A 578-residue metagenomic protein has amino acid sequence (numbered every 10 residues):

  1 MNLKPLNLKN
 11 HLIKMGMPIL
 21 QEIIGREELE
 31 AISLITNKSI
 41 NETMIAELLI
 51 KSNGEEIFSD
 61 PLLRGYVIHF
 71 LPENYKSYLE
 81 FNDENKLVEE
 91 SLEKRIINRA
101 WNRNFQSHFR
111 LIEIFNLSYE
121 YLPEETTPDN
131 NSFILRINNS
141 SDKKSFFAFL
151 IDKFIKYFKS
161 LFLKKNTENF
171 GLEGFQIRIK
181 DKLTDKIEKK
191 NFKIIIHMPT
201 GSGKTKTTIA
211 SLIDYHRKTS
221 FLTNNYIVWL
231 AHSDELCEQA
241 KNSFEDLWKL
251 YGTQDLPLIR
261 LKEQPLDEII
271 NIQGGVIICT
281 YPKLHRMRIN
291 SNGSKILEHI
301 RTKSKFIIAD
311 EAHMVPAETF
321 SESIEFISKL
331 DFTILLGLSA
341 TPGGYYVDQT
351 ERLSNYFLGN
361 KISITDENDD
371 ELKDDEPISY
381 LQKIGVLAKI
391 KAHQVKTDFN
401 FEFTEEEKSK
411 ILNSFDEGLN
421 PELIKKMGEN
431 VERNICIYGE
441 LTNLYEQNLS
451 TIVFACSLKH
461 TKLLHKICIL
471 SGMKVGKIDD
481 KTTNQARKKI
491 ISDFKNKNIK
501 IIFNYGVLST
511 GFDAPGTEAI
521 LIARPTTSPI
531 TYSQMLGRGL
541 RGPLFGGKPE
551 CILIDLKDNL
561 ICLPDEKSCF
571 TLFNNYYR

Functional and structural regions predicted by a protein language model:
M1-K159: N-terminal accessory nucleic-acid engagement/regulatory domains that precede and modulate ATP-driven motor cores
F146-H197: Conserved pre-motif I regulatory segment
T200-T207, Y215, F221-D246, C456-K459: Conserved Walker A/P-loop ATP-binding site and its immediately adjacent core in helicase/helicase-like ATPase domains
S233-E235, P257-E268, T280-R286, M314-A317 (+3 more regions): Conserved helicase motor
I272-S291, S492-T510: Conserved two-lobed SF2 helicase motor
F306, K474-Y577: Conserved RecA-like P-loop NTPase helicase motor core
H313-I390: Post-DEXD/H (motif II) to motif III coupling segment of the RecA-like Helicase ATP-binding lobe
I364-I452: Conserved interdomain linker/interface between the two RecA-like ATPase lobes of SF2 helicase motors
